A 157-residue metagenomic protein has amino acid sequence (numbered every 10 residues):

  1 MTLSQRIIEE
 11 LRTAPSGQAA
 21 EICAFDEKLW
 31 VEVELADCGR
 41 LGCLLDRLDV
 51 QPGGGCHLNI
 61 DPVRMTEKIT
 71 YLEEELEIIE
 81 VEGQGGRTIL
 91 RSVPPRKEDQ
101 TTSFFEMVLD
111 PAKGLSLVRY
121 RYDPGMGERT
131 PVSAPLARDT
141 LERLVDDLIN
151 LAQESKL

Functional and structural regions predicted by a protein language model:
M1-E75: Charge-rich, low-complexity N-terminal segments
W30-V33, T102-L117, L144-V145: Short, structured motif recognition centered on aromatic/hydrophobic residues
A36-C38, L48, A112, Y122 (+1 more regions): Generic structural motif
L76, E80-Q84: Phosphate/adenylate-binding glycine loop and adjacent helical scaffold
G85-R87, T102, A112, R129: A general secondary-structure signal for short beta-strands and their flanking turns/coil in non-transmembrane regions
T88-E106: Amphipathic, interaction-prone secondary-structure segments
D99, L109, V132-L136: Short, well-structured alpha-helical patches and their helix-loop capping segments that border functional surfaces
S116-L157: Mixed-charge, glycine-accented linear interaction segment located at domain edges/termini
